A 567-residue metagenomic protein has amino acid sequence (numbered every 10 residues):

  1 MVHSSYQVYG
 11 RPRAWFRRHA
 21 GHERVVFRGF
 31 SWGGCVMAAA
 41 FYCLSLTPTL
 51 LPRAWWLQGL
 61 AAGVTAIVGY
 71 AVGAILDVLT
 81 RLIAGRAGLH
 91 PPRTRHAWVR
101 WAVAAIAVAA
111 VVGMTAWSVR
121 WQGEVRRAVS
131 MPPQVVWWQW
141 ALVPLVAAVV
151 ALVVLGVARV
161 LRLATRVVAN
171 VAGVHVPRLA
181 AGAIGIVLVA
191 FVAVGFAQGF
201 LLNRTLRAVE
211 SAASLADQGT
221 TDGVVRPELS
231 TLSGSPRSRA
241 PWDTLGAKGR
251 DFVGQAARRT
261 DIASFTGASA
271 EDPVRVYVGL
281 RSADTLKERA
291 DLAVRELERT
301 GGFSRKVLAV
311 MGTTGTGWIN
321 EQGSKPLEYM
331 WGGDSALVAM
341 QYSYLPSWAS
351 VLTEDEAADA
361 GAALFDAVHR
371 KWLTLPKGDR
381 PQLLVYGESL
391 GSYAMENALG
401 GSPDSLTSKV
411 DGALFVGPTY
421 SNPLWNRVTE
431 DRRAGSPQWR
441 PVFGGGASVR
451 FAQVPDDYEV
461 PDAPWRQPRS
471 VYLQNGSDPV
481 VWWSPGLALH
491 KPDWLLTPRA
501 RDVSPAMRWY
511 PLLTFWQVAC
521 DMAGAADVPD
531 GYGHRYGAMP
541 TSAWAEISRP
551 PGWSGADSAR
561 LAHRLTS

Functional and structural regions predicted by a protein language model:
M1-V25: Short, Lys/Arg-rich, polar N-terminal cytosolic tail immediately upstream of the first transmembrane signal-anchor
H19-P381, G401-S567: C-terminal His-loop and adjacent cap/lid subdomain of alpha/beta-hydrolase
V385-S392: Gly/Ala-rich beta-loop-alpha elbow adjacent to hydrolase catalytic centers
S392-D404: Short glycine-enriched nucleophile-adjacent loop and the immediately C-terminal alpha-helix near the catalytic center
